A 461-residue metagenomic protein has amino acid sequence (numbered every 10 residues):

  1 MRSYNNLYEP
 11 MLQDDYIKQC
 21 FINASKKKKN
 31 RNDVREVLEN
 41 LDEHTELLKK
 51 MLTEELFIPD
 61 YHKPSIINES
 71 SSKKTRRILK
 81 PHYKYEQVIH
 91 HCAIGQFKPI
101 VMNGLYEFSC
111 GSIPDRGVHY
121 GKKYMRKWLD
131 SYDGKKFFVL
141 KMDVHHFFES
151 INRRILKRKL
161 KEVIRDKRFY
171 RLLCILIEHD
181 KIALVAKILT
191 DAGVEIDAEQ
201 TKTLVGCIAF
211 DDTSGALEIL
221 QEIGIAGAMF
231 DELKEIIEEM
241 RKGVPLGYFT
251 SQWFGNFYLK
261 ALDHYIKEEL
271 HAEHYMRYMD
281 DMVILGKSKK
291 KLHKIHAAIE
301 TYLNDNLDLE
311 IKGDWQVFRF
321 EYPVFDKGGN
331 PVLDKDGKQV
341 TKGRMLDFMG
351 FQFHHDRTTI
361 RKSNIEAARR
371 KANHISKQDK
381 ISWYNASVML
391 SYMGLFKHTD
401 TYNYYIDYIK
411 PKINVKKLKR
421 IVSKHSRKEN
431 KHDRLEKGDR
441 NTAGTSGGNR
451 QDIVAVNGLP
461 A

Functional and structural regions predicted by a protein language model:
M1-E46, H432-A461: Non-catalytic, polymerase-adjacent accessory regions of viral genome-replication enzymes
R2-L7, G95-N152: Active-site-proximal segment of RNA-dependent polymerases
L41-K74: Active-site-flanking structural segment that lines cofactor/substrate pockets
M51-L52, Y132-M279, V283-A298: Conserved polymerase palm-domain catalytic core
D60-H62, M276-D280, W315: Short Gly/Ser/Thr- and Asp/Glu-enriched loop/turn motifs at secondary-structure junctions
S70-F108, L220-I236: Glycine/proline-rich, flexible active-site/cofactor-binding loop segments that harbor closely spaced acidic
Q87, H91, A226-G227, D231-R241 (+4 more regions): Right-hand nucleic-acid polymerase module
